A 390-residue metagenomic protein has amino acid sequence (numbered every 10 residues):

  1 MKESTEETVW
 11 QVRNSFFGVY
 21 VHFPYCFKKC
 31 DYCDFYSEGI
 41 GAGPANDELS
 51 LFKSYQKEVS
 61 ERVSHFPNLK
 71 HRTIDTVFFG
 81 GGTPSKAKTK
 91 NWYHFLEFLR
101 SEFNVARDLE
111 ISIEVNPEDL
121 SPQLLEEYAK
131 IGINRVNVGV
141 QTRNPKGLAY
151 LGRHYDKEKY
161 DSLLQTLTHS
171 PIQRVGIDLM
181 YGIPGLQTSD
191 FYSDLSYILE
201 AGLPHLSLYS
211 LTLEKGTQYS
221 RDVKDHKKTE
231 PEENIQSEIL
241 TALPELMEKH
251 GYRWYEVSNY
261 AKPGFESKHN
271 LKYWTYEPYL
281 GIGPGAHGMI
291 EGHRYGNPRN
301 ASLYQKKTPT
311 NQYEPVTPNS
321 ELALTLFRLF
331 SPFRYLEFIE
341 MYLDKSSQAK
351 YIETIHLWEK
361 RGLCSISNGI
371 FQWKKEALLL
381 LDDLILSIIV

Functional and structural regions predicted by a protein language model:
M1-Y20, L69-R72, L380, L386: N-terminal [4Fe-4S]-dependent radical SAM core
V9, N14-F16, F35-H65, T73-K345: C-terminal scaffold of the Radical SAM
H22-S37: Local cysteine-cluster metal-coordination motifs and their immediate loop/turn environment, predominantly Fe-S cluster
C26, P204, P278, N368-I370: Beta-strand-connecting loop/turn residues
K345-E359: Short amphipathic alpha-helical interaction segments
E359-G369: A short, conserved structural fragment
N368-L384: Accessory beta->alpha helical hairpin/"wing" motif in late/C-terminal subdomains of nucleic-acid enzymes
